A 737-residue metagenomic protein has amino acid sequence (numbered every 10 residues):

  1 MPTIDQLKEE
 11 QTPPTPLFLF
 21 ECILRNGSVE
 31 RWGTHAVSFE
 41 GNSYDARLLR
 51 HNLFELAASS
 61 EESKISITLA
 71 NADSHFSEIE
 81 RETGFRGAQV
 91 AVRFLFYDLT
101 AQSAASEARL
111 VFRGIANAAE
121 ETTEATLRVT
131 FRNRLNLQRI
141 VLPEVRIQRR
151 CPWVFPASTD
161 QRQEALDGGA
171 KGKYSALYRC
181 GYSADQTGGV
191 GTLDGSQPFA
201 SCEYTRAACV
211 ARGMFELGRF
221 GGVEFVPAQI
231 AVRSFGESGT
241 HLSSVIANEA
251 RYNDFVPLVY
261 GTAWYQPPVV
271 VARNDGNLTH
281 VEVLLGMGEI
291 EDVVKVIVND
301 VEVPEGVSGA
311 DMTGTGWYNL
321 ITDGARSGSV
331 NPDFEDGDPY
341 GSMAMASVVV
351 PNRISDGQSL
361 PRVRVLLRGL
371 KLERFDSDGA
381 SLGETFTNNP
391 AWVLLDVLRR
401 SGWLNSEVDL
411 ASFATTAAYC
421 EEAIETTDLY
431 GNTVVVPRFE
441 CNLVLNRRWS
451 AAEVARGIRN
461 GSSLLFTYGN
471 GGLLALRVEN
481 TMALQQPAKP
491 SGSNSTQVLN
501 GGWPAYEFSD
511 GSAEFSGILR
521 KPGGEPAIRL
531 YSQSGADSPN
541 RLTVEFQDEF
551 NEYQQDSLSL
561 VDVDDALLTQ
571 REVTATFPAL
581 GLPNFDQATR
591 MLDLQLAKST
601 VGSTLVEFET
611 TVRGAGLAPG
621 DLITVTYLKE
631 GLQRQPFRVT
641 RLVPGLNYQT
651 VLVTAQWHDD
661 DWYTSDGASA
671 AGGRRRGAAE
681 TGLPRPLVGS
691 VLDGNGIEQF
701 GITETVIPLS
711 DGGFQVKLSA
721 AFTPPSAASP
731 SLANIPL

Functional and structural regions predicted by a protein language model:
P2-T3, P13, V29, H35-V37 (+7 more regions): Polar, S/T/G-rich
F20-C22, D292-E302, A728-L737: Extended low-complexity, serine/threonine- and proline-enriched intrinsically disordered segments
E80, V612-R613: Short, conserved secondary-structure segments in the cores of folded domains
A88-I115, V210, V298-E302, G614-Y648: Ser/Thr/Gly-rich low-complexity blocks that favor extended beta-strand/coil architectures
E124-W153, A475-R477, T481-Q497, P619-V706: Acidic, low-complexity/disordered segments
E164-P227, S538-T610, V691, G696 (+3 more regions): Charged, gly/pro-rich, cysteine-poor intrinsically disordered low-complexity regions
N389-V393, W449-G457, Y468-G471, P539 (+2 more regions): Generic recognition of stable, solvent-exposed alpha-helical segments in well-folded globular domains
P708-A733: Conserved aromatic anchor
